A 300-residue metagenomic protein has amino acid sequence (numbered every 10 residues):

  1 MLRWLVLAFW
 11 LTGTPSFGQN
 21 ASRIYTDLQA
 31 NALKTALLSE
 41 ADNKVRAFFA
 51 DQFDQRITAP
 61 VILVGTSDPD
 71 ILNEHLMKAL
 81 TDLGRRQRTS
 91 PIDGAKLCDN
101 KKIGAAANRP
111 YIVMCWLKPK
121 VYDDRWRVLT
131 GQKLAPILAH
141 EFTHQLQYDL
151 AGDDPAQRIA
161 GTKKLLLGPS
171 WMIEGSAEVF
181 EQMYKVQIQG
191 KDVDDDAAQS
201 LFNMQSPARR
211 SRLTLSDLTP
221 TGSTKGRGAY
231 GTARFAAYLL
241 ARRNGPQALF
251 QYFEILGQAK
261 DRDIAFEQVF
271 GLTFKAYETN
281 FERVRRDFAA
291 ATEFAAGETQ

Functional and structural regions predicted by a protein language model:
W4-T12: Sec-dependent N-terminal signal peptides
S16-G18: Boundary at the C-terminal end of the N-terminal hydrophobic targeting segment
N20-A160, R262: Juxtacatalytic substrate-recognition/specificity segment
A41-V45, A233-A236, Y277: Alpha-helical packing segments of well-folded alpha/beta enzyme cores
K133, I137, D153-A233, R242-T299: Acidic/His/Gly-enriched intrinsically disordered linker/tail segments that often contain short helix/coil "MoRF-like"
